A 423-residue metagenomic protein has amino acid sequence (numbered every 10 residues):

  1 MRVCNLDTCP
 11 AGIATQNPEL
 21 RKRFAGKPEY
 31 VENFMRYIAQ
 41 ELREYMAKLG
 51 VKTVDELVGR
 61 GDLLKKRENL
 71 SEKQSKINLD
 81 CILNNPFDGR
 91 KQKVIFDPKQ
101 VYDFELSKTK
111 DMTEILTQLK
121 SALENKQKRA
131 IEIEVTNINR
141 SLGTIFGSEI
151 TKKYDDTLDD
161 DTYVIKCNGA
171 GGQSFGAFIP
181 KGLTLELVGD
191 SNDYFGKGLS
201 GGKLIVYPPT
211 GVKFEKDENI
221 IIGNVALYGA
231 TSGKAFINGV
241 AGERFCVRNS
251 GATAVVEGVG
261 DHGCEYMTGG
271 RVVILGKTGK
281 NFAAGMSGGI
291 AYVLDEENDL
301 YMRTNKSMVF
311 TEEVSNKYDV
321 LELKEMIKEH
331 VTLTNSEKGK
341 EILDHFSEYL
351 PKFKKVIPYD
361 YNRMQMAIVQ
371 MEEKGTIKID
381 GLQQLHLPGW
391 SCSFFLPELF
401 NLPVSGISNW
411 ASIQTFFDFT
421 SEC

Functional and structural regions predicted by a protein language model:
M1-L20, D299: Flexible glycine/proline-rich, aromatic-decorated loop/lid segments
P18-E32, R36-L49, V58-G61, N84-G389: Long, distal/terminal scaffolding or interaction modules with repetitive or compositionally biased sequence
D62-S75: Short glycine/threonine-rich loop-to-helix capping motif typified by GTGT followed within a few residues by an Asp-Pro
L385-L387, L396-L402: Leucine-biased recognition of intrinsically disordered, low-complexity hydrophobic segments
N401-I407, I413: Short hydrophobic transmembrane-like helices used for membrane targeting/insertion
D418-E422: Short, intrinsically disordered C-terminal tails of secreted or membrane-associated proteins
